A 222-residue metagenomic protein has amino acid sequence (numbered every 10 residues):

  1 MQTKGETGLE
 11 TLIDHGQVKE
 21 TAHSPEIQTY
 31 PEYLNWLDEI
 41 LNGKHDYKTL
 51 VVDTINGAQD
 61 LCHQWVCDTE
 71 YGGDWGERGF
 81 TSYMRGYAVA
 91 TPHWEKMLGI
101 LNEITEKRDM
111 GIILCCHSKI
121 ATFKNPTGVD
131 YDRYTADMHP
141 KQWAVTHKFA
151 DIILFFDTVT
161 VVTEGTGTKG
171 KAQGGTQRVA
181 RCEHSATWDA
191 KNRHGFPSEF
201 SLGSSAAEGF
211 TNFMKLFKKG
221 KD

Functional and structural regions predicted by a protein language model:
M1-V52, N56-Q64: Conserved P-loop
L41, N102-T105, H147: N-terminal cationic-hydrophobic initiation segments that often serve targeting/anchoring roles
H45, R108, K148: Structured loop/turn residues at beta-strand edges in well-structured enzyme cores
K48, M110, D151: Conserved acidic residues
I55-Q142: P-loop NTPase motor core
A121-D222: Conserved GTP-binding G-domain of TRAFAC-class P-loop NTPases and closely related GTPase folds
